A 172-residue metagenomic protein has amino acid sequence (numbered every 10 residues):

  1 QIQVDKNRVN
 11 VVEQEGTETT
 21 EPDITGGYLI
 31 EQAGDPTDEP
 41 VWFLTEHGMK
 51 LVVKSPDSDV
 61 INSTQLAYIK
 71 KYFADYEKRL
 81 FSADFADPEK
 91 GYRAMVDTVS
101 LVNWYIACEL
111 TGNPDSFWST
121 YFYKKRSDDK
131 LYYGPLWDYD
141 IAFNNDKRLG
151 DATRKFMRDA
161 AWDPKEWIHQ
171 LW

Functional and structural regions predicted by a protein language model:
Q1-W172: Phosphate/dinucleotide-binding and metal-coordinating scaffold of catalytic cores in nucleotide-dependent enzymes
